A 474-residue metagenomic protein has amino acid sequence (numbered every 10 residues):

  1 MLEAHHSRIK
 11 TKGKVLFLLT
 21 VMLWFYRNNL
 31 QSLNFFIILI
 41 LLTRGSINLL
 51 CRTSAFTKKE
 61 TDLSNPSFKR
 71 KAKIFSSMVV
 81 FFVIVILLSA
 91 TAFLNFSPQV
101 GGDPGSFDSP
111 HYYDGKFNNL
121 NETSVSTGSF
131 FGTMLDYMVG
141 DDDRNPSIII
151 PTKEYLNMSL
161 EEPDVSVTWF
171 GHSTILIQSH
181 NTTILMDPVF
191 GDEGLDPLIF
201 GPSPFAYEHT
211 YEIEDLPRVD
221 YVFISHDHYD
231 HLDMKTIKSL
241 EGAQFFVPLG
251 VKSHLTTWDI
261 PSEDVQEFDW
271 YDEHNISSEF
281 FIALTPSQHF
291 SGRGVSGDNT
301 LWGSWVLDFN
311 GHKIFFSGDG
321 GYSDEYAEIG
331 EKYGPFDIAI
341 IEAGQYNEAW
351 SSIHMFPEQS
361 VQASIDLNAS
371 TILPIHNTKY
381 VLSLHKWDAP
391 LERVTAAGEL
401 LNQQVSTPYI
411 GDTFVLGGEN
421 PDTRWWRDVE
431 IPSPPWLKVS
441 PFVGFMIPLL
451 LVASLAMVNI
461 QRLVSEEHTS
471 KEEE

Functional and structural regions predicted by a protein language model:
M1-K14, L18-Y26, Q31-F93, L437-E474: Secretory targeting signatures
Y26, S32, F36-L39, K73-S77 (+10 more regions): Cap/insert and terminal regions of metallo-dependent hydrolase folds
G45, T57-D215, H312-G318, D337-A343 (+1 more regions): Metallo-beta-lactamase
D142-D164, P248-H312, R393-I410, G417: Metallo-beta-lactamase
T174, Q178, N275-P335, S351 (+1 more regions): Catalytic core of the metallo-beta-lactamase
P188-F190, H226-D227, S287-Q288, G318-G320 (+2 more regions): Active-site metal-binding loops of divalent metal-dependent hydrolases
F190-E208, F290-S296, N347-I353, V381: Acidic/histidine-rich helix-loop elements that form or flank divalent-metal/phosphate-binding sites at the catalytic
L198-F246, G334-I340: Active-site metal-binding motif and surrounding structural segment of the metallo-beta-lactamase
